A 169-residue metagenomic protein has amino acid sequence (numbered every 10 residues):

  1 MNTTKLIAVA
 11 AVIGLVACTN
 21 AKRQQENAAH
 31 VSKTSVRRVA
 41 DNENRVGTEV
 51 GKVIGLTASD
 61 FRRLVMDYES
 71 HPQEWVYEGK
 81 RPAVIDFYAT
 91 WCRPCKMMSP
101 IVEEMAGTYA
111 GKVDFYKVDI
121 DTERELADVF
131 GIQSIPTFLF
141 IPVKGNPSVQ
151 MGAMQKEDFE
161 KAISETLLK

Functional and structural regions predicted by a protein language model:
M1-S59, K169: N-terminal targeting signals for export/organelle localization
G14, Y88, Y116: Conserved Rossmann-like nucleotide-binding pocket used by diverse enzymes that bind dinucleotide cofactors
I54, D114-Y116, P147-Q150: Structural signal for short hydrophobic segments within the conserved structured cores of catalytic domains across
L56-R81: A short beta-strand-turn-helix
G79-P82, M97-V118: Conserved helix-turn-beta segment immediately C-terminal to the redox Cys motif in thioredoxin-like folds
K80-P82, R124, F130-L139: Structural micro-motif
F87-I101, S134: Conserved redox-active cysteine motifs that mediate thiol-disulfide chemistry, especially di-cysteine Cys-X(1-2)-Cys
S134, L139-K169: Non-catalytic, surface beta->alpha helical segment in thiol-disulfide oxidoreductase systems
